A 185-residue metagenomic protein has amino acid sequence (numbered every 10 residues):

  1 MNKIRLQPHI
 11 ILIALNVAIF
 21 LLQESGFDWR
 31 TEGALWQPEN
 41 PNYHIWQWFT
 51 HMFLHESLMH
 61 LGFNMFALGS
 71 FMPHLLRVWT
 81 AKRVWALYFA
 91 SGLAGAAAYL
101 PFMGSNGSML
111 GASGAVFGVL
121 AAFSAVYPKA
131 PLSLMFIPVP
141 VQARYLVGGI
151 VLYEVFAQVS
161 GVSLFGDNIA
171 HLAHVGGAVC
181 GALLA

Functional and structural regions predicted by a protein language model:
M1-A185: A detector for small-residue-rich transmembrane helices and their helix-helix packing motifs
